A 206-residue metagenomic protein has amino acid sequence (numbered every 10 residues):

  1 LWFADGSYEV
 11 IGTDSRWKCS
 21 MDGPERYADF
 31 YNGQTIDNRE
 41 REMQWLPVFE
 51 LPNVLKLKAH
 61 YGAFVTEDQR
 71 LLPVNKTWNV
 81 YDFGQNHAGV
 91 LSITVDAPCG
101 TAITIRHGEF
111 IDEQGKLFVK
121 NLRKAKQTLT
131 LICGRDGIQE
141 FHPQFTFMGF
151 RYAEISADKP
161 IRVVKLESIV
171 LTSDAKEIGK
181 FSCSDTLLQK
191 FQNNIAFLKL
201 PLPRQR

Functional and structural regions predicted by a protein language model:
L1-R206: Extracellular/oxidizing-compartment recognition motifs
